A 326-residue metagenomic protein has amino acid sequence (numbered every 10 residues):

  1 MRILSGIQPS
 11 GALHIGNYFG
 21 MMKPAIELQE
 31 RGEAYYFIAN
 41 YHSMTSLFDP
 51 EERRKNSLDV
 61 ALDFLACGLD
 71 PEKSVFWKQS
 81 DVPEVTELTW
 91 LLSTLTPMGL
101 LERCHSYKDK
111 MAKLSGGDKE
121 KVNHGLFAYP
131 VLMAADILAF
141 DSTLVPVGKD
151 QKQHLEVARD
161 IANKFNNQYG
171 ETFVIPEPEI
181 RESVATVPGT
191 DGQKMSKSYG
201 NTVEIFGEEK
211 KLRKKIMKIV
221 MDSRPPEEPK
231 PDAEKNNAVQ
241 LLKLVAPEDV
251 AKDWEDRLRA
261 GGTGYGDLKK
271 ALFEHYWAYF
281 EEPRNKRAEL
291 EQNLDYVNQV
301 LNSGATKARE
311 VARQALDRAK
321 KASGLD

Functional and structural regions predicted by a protein language model:
R2-A135, A288: N-terminal Rossmann-like or analogous alpha/beta NTP/dinucleotide-binding catalytic cores that position adenine
I15, Q153, R159-D326: Conserved nucleotide- and phosphate/pyrophosphate-binding catalytic cores in adenylate/nucleotidyl-handling enzymes
D49, P146-K149, P229, A260: Conserved aromatic-histidine-acidic binding/catalytic patches
A61, G68, T96-L100, S142 (+2 more regions): A generic secondary-structure signal for well-formed alpha-helical elements
E87-T89, R103-A112, G117-Q168, F173-P188 (+1 more regions): Classical nucleotidyltransferase
M98-E102, A139-P146, A246-W254, R284: Short helix-capping/linker segments at secondary-structure and domain boundaries
